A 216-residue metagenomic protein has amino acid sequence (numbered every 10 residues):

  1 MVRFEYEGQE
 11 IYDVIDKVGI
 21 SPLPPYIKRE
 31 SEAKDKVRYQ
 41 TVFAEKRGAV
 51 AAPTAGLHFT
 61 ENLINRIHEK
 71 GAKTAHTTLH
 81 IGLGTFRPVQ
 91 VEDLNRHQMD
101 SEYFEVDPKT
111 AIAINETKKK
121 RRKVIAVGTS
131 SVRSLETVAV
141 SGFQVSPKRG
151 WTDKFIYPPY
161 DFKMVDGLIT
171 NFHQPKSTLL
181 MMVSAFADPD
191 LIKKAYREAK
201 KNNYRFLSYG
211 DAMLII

Functional and structural regions predicted by a protein language model:
M1-I216: Surface-exposed, charge/polar-rich loops and edge strands
